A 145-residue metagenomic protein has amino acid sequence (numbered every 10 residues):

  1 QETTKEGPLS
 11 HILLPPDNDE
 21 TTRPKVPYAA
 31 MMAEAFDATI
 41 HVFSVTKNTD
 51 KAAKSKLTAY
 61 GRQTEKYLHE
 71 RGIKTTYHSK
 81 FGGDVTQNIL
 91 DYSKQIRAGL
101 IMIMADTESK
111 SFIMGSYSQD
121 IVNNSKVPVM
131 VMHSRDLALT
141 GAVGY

Functional and structural regions predicted by a protein language model:
Q1-K5, D91-Y145: Gly/Ser-rich helix-loop-strand patches that form or flank binding pockets for ribonucleotide-derived cofactors
S10-T58, Q63-H78, A98, N124 (+3 more regions): Small/aliphatic-rich secondary-structure junction motif
Y28, Q63, N88, S116-Y117: Short Gly/charged-rich anion-binding patches and loops
T58, G83, G115: Electropositive phosphate-/nucleotide-binding environments in soluble metabolic enzymes
K80-T86: Charged docking surfaces used in two-component/phosphorelay signaling
